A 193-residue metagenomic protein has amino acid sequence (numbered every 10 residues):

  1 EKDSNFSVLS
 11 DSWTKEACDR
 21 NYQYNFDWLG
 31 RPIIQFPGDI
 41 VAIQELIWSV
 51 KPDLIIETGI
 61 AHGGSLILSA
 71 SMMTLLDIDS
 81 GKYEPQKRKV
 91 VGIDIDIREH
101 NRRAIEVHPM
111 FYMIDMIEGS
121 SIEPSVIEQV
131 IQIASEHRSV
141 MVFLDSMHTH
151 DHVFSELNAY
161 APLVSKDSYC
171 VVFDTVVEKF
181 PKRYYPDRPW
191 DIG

Functional and structural regions predicted by a protein language model:
E1-V41: Mobile, glycine- and charge-enriched loop segments and immediately flanking short secondary-structure elements within
L29-R31, G38-G193: S-adenosylmethionine/decaboxylated-SAM
